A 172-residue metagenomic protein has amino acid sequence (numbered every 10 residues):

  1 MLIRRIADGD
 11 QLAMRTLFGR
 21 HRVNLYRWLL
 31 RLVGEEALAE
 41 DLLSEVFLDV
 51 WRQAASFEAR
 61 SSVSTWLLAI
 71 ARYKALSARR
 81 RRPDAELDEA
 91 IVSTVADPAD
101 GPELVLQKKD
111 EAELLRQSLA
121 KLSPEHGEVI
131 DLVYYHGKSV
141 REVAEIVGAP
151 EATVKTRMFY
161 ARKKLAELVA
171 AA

Functional and structural regions predicted by a protein language model:
M1-N24, R31, K108, Q117-A120 (+2 more regions): N-terminal module of bacterial RNA polymerase sigma factors
A7-D8, R31-G34, E45-S62, R81-R82 (+1 more regions): Sigma70-family region 2
A7-T16, Y26-E45, H136, I146 (+2 more regions): Short, charged helix-capping/linker segments at alpha-helix termini
Y26-L29, E58, R80-R81, L122 (+2 more regions): Short, Lys/Arg-enriched C-terminal cap helix and immediately downstream tail that follows
R27, D41-L48, S61-Y73: Structural recognition of an alpha-helix C-terminal capping motif at a helix-to-coil junction
D41, R116-E128, L132, H136-T153 (+1 more regions): Helix-turn-helix DNA-binding module
R52-A59, A69-E89, K108, Y160: Arg/Lys-rich amphipathic alpha helix in sigma70-family domain 2
S77, D84-A112, S139: Internal acidic/polar
